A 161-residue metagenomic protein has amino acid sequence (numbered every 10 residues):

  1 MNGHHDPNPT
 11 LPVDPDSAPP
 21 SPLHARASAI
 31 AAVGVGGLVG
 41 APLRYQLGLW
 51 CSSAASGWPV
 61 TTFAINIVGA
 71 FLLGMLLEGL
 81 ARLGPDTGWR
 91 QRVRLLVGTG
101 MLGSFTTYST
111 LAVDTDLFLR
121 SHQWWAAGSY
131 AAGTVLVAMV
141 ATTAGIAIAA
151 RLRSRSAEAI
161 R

Functional and structural regions predicted by a protein language model:
M1-R161: Membrane-interface helix-loop junctions in multi-pass transporters/channels
